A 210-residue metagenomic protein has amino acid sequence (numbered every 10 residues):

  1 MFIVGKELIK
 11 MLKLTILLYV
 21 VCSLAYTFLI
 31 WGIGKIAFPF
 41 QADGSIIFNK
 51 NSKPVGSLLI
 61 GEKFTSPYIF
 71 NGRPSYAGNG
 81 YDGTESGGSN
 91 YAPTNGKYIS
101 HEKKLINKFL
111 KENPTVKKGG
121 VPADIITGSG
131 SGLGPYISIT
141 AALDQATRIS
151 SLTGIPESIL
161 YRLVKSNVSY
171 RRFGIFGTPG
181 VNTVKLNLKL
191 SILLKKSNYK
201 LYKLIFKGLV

Functional and structural regions predicted by a protein language model:
M1-F2: Short, Lys/Arg-rich, polar N-terminal cytosolic tail immediately upstream of the first transmembrane signal-anchor
G5-F40: Internal alpha-helical transmembrane segments
K6, S100, K104-N107, R162 (+1 more regions): Solvent-exposed alpha-helical segments within well-ordered globular domains of core cellular machineries
V20, L24-A25, A141, K185-L186: Solvent-exposed aromatic/hydrophobic patches embedded in short alpha-helical segments
I30-L152, V168-Y170, L204-L209: Flexible, solvent-exposed loop/hinge segments and secondary-structure transition points
L143-V210: Extracytoplasmic/periplasmic C-terminal soluble domains
